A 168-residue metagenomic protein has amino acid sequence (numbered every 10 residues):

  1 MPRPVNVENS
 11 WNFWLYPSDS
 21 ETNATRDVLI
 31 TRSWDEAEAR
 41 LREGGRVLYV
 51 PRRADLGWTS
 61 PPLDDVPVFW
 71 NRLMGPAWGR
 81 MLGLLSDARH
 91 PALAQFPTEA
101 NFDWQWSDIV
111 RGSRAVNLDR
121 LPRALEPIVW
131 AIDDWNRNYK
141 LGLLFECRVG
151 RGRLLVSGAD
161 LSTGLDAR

Functional and structural regions predicted by a protein language model:
M1-N9, E43, L85: N-terminal, cleavable Sec-dependent signal peptides of secreted/periplasmic/extracellular proteins
P4-T22: Short beta-strand elements
V5, E38, W135-N138: Short glycine/serine/proline-enriched coil/turn segments at secondary-structure junctions
S18, D35-A37, L143-L144: Generic recognition of flexible, low-complexity loop/linker segments
T25-L73, R148-R151: Short alpha-beta junction capping motif
D55-G57, W70-A167: Catalytic beta-strand/loop cores that center a nucleophilic Ser/Cys/Thr and support acyl-enzyme chemistry
